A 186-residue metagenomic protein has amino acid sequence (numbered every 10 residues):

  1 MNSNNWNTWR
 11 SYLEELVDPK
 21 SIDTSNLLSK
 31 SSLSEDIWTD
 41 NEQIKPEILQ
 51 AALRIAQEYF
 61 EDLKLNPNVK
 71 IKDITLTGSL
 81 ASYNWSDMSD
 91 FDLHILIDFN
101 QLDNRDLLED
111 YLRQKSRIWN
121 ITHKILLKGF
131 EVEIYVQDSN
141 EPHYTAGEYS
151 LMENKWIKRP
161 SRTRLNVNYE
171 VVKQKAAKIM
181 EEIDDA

Functional and structural regions predicted by a protein language model:
S3-V17: Short linear clamp-binding motif
V17-S89, L96-A186: Catalytic core of pol beta-like nucleotidyltransferases
